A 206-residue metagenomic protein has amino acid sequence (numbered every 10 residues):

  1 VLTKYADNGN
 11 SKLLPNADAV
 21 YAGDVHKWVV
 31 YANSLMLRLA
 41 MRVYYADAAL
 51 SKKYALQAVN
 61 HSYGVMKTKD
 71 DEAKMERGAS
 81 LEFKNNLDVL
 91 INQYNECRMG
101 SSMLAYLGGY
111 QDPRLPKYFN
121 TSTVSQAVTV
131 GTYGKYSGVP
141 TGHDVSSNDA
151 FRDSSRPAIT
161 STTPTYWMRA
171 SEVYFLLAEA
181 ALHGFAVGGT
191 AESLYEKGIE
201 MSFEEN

Functional and structural regions predicted by a protein language model:
V1-E205: Structured, solvent-exposed acidic/aromatic patches
